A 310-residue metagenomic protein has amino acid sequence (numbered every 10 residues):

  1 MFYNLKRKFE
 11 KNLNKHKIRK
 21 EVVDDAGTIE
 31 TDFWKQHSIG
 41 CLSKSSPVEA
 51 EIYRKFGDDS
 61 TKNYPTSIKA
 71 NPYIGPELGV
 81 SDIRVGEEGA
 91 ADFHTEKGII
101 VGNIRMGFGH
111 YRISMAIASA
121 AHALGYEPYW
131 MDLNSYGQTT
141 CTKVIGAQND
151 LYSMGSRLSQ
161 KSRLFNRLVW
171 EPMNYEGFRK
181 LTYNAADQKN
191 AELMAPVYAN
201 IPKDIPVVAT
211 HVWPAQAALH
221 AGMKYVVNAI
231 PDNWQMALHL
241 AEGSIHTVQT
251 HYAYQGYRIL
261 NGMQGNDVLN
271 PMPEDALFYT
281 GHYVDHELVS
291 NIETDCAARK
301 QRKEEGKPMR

Functional and structural regions predicted by a protein language model:
F2-E77, M115-P196: Conserved N-terminal ligand/cofactor-binding loop architecture of enzyme catalytic domains
P47-D92, V227-I230, T280-G306: Short N-terminal or domain-adjacent regulatory/targeting segments
G89-I99, G222-M223, E305-R310: A short, charged/proline- and glycine-enriched loop that marks the coil->beta-strand transition at the N-terminal
G98, I205-P206, I245: Structural motif
I104-M115: A short, glycine/small-residue-rich beta-strand->loop->alpha-helix junction that serves as a flexible
M194-P196, P231-T247, Y254: Membrane-proximal helix-turn-helix segments that form the acceptor-binding/catalytic region of lipid-linked
P206-A209, A215-N233: Active-site proximal beta-strand in glycosyltransferases
I245-R310: A nucleotide-sugar donor-handling region in carbohydrate enzymes
